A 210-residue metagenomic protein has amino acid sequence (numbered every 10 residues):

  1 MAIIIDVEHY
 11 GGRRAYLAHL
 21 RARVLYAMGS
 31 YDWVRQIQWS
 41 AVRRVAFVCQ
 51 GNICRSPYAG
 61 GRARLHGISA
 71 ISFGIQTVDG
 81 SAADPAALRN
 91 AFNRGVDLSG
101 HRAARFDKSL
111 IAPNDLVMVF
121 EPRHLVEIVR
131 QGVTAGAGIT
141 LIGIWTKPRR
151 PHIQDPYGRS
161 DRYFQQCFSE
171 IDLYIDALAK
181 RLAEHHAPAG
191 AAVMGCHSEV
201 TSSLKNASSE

Functional and structural regions predicted by a protein language model:
M1-I4, Q76-V78: Short, compositionally biased "basic patch" segments
A2-W39, I128-H197: Phosphate-binding/catalytic loops
G11-G12, H19-P113, A183-A187, G195-H197 (+2 more regions): Conserved active-site segments centered on acidic
I53, Y163, E170, S202-S203: A generic structural signal for solvent-exposed, polar alpha-helical segments
V119-F120: Short beta-strand scaffold positions
R123-L125: Alpha-helix capping/helix-boundary segments
